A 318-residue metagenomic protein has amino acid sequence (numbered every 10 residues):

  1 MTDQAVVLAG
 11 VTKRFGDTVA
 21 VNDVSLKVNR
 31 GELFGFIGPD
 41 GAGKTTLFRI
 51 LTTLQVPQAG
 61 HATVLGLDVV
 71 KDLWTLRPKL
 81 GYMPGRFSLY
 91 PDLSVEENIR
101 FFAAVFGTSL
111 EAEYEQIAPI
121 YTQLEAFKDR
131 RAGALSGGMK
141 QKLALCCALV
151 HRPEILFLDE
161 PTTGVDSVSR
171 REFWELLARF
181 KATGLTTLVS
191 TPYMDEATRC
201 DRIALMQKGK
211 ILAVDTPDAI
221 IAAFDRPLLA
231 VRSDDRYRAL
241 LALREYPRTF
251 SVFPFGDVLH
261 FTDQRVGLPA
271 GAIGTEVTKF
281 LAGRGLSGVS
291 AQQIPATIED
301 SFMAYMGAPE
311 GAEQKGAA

Functional and structural regions predicted by a protein language model:
M1-T12, A308-A318: ABC-family P-loop ATPase nucleotide-binding domain
D3-V6, K13-Q207, A213: ABC transporter nucleotide-binding domains
R77, A118, I221, T278 (+1 more regions): Conserved protein kinase catalytic domain
G81, G107, T122, D225 (+3 more regions): A generic structural signal for secondary-structure junctions that act as hinges or helix/strand caps at the edges
E113, T216, A239-A242, I273-V277: Hydrophobic side chains in well-ordered alpha-helices
L176-V266, Q292: ABC transporter nucleotide-binding domain
R265-A318: C-terminal coupling/interaction segments
